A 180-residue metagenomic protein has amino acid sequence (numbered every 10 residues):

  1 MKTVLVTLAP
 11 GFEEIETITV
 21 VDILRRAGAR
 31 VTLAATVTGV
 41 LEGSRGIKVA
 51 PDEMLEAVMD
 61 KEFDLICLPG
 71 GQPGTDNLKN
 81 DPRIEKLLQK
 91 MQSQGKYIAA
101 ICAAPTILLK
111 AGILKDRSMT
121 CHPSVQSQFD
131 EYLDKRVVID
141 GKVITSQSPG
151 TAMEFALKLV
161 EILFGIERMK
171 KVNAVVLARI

Functional and structural regions predicted by a protein language model:
M1-Q94, I107-K110, D116, Q128-D134 (+1 more regions): Extended, subdomain-level signal for the structured scaffold at the beginning of enzyme domains
L33-A34, I98-C102, K115-H122: Short, hydrophobic beta-strand segments that form beta-sheet elements in well-ordered domains
V138: FAD-binding beta-loop-beta segment adjacent to the flavin cofactor pocket
